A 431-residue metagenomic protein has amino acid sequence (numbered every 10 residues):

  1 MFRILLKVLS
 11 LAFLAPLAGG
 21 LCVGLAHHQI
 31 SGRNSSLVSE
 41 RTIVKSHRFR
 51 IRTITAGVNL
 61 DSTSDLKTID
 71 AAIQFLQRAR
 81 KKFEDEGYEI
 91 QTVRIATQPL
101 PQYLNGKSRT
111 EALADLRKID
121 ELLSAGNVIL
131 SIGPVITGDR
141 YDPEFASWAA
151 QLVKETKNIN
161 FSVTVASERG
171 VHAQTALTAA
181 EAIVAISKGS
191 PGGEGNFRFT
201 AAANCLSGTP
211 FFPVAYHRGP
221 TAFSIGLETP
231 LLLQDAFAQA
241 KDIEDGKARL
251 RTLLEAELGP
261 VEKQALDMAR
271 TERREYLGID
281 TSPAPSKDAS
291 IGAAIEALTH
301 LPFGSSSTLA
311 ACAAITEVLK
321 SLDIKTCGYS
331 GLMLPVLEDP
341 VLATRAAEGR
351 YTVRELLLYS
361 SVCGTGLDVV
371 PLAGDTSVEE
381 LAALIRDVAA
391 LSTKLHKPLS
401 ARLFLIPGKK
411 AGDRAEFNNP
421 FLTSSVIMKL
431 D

Functional and structural regions predicted by a protein language model:
M1-S10: Bacterial N-terminal signal peptides that target proteins for export
L11-A12, E296: A residue-level detector for conformationally permissive "hinge/kink" positions
F13-S35: Bacterial Sec-dependent signal peptides at the C-terminal "C-region" and cleavage site
I30-D431: Anaerobic metallocofactor- and corrinoid-dependent redox/one-carbon enzyme cores, especially those from methanogenesis
